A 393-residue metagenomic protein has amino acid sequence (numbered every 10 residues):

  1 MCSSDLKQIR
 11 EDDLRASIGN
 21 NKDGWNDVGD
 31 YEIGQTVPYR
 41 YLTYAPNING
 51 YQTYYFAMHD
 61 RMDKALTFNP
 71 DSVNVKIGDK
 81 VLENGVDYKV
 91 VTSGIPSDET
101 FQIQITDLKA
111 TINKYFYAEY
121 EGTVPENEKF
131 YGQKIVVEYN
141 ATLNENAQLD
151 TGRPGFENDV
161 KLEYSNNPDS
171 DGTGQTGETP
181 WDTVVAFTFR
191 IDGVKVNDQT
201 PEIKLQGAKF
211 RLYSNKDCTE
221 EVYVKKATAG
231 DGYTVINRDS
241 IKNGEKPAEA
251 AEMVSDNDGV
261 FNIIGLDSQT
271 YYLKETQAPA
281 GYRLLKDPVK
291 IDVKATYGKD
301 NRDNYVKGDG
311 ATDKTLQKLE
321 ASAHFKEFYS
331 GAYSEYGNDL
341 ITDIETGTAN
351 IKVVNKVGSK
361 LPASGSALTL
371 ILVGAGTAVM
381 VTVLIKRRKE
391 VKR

Functional and structural regions predicted by a protein language model:
M1-R393: Solvent-exposed loop/turn and edge beta-strand elements of beta-rich ligand-binding domains
